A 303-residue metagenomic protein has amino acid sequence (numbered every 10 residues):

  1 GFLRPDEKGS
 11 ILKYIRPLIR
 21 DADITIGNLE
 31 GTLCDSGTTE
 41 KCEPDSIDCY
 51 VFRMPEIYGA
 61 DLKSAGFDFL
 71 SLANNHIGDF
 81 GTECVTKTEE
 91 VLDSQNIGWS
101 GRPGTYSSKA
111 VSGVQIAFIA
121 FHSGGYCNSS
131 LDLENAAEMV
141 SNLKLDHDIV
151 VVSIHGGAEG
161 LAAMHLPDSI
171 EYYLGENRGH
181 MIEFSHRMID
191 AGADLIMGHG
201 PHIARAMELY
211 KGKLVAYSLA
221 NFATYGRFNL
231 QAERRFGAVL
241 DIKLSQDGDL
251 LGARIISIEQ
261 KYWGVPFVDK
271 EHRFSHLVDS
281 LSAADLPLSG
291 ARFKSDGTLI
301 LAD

Functional and structural regions predicted by a protein language model:
G1-D303: Acidic, metal/ion-coordinating pockets
